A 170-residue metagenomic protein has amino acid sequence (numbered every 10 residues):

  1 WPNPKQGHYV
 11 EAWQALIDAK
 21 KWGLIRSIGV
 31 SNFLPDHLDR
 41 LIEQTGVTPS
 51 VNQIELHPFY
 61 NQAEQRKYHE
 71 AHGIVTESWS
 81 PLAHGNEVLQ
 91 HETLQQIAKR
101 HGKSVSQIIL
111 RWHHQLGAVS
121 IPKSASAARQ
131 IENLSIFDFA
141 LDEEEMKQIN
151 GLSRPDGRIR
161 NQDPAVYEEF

Functional and structural regions predicted by a protein language model:
N3-F170: Beta/alpha (TIM)-barrel catalytic core signal, keyed to glycine-rich beta->alpha loops juxtaposed to Asp/Glu that bind
